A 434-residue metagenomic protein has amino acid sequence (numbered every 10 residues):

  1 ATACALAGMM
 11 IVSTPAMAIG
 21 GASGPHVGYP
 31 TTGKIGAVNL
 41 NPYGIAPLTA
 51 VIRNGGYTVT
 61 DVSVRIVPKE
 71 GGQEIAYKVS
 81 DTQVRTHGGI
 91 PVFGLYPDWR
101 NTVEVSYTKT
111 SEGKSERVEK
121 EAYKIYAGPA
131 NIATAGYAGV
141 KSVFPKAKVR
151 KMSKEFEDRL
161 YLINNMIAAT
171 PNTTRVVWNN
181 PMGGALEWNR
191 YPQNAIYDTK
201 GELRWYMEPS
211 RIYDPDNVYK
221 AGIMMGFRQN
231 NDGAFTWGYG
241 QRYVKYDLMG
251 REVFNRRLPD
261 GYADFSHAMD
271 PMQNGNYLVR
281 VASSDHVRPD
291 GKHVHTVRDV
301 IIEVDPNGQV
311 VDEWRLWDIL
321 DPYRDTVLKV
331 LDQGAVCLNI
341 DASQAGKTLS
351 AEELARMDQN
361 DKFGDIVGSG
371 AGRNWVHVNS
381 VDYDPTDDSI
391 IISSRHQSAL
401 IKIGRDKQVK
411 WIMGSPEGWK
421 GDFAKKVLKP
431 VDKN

Functional and structural regions predicted by a protein language model:
C4-T14: Hydrophobic core
V12-S13, M17-G20, S80, I301: N-terminal non-cleavable signal-anchor helices
I19-I66, R85-G89, P97-N434: Histidine-/acidic-rich catalytic cores in large beta-rich domains
V64-I75: Short alpha-helical hairpin
Q73-R85, R211: Solvent-exposed serine/threonine-rich low-complexity stretches and specific carbohydrate-binding patches
